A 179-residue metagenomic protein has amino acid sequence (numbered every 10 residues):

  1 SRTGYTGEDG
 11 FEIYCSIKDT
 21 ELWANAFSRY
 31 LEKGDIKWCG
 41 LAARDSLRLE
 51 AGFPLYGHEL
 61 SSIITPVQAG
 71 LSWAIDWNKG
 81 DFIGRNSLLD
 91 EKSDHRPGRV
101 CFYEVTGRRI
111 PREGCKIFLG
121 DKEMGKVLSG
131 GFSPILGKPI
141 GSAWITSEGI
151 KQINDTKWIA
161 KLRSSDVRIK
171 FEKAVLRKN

Functional and structural regions predicted by a protein language model:
S1-N179: Conserved, structured C-terminal
